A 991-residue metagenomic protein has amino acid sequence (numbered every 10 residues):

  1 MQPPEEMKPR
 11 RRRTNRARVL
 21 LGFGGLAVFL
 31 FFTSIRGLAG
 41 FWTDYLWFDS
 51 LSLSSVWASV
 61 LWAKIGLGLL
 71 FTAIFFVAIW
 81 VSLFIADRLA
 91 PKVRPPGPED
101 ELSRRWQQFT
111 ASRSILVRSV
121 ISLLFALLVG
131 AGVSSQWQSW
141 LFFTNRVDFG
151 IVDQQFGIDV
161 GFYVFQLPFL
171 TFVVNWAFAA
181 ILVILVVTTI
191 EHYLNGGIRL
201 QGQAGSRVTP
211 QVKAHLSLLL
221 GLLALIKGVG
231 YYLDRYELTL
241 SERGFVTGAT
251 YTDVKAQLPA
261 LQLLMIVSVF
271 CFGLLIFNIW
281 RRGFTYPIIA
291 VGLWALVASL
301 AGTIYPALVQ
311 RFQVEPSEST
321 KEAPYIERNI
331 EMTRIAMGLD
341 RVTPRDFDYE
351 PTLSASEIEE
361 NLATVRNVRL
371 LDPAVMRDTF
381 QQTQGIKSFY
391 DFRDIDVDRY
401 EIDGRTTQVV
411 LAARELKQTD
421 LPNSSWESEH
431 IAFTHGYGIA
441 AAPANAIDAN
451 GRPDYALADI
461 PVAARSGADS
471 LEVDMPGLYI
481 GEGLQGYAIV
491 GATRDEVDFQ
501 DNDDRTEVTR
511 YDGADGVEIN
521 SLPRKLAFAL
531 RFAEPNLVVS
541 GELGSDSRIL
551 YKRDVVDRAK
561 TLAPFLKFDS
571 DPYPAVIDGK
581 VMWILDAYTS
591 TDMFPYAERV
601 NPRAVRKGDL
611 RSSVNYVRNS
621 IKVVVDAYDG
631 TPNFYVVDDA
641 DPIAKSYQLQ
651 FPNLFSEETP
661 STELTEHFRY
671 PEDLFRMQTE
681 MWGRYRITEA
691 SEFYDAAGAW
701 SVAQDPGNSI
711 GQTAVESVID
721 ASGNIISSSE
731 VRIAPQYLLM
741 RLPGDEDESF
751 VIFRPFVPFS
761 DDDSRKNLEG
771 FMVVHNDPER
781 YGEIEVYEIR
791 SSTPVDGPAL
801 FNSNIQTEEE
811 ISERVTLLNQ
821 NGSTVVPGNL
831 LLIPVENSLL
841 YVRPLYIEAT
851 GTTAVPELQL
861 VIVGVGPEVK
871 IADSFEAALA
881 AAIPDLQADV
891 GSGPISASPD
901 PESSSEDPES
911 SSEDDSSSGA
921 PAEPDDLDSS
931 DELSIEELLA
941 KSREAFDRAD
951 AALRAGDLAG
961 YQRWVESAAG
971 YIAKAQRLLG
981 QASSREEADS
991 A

Functional and structural regions predicted by a protein language model:
P3-T14, G24-D49, L53-A955, A959-D989: Soluble extracytoplasmic regions of secretory-pathway and membrane proteins
